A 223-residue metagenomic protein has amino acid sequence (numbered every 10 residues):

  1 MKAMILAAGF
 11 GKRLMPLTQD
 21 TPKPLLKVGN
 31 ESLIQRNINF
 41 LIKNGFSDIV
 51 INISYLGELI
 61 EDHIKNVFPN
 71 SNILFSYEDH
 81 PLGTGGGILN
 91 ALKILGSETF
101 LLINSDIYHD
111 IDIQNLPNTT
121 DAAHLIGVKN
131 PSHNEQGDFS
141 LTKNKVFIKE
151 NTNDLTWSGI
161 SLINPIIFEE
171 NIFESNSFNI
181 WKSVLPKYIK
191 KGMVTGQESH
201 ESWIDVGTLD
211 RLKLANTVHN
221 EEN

Functional and structural regions predicted by a protein language model:
M1-Q19, L33, M193: N-terminal nucleotide-binding beta1-loop-alpha1 segment
K2-I5, E31-N104, E170, E174-N176 (+1 more regions): Conserved N-terminal catalytic core of the sugar/cofactor nucleotidyltransferase
F10, S105-I107: Active-site metal-binding loops of divalent metal-dependent hydrolases
D20-Q35: Short catalytic helix/loop segments, enriched in acidic residues and glycine and frequently bearing histidine
R36, F40, L59, N90 (+5 more regions): Alpha-helical elements of Rossmann-like donor-binding domains used by nucleotide-donor carbohydrate transfer enzymes
Y55, H124-L141: Short beta-strand-to-loop element that shapes/binds the nucleotide-sugar donor at the catalytic cleft/hinge
L101, Y108, Q114-N118, N130-P131 (+1 more regions): Catalytic-core segments of class I nucleotidyltransferases/pyrophosphorylases that form NMP-activated intermediates
